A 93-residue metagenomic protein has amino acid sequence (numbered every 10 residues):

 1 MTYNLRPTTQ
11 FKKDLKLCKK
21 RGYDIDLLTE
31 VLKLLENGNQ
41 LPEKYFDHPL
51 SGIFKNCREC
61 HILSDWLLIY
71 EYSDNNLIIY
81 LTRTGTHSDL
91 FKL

Functional and structural regions predicted by a protein language model:
M1-N4, K12-K16, Y23-D26, E30 (+3 more regions): Enriched for short, Lys/Arg-rich terminal
T9, E43-K44, G52, L68 (+1 more regions): Short non-domain terminal segments
T9-F11, E36: A short alpha-helix capping/helix-coil boundary motif
L17-K20, N37: Secondary-structure boundary motif
L34-H61: A short, surface-exposed loop/turn module that caps and links secondary-structure elements
